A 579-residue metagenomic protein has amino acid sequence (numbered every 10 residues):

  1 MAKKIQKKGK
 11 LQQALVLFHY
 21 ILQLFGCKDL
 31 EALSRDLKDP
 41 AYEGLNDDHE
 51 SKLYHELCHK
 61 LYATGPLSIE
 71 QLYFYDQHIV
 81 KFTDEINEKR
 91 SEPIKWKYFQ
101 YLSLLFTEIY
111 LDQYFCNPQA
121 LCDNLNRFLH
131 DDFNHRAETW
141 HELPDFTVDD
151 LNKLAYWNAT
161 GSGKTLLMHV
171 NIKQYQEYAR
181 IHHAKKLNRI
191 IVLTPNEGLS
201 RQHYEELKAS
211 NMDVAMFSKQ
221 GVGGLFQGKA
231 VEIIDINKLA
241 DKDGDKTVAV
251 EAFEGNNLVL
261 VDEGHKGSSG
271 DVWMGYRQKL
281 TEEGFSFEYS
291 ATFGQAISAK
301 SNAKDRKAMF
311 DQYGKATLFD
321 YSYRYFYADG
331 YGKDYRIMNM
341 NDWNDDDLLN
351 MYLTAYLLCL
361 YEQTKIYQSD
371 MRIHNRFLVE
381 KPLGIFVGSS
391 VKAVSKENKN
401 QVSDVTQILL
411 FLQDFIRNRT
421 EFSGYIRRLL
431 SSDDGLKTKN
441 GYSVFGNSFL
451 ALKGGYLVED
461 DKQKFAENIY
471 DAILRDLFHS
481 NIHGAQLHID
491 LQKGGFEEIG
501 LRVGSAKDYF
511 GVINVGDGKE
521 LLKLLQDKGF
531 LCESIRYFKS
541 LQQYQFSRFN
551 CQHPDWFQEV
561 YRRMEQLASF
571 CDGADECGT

Functional and structural regions predicted by a protein language model:
M1-A63: Charged, amphipathic alpha-helical stretches
L61-W157: Conserved pre-motif I regulatory segment
P93, C122-N124, F146-T147, S162 (+4 more regions): Conserved C-terminal RecA-like helicase domain
K95-Y110, L193-R201, G332, W343-L410 (+2 more regions): P-loop NTPase catalytic cores that bind/hydrolyze ATP
F106-L111, T165-A184: Walker A/P-loop NTP-binding motif
L129-H130, M168-E177, I233, N237-H374 (+5 more regions): Signature of the SF2 helicase/ATPase Hel1-core->accessory helical subdomain module
A155-W157, I191, I385: Short hydrophobic/aromatic beta-strand immediately N-terminal to the Walker A/P-loop
L167, H183-A209: Conserved Walker A/P-loop ATP-binding site and its immediately adjacent core in helicase/helicase-like ATPase domains
